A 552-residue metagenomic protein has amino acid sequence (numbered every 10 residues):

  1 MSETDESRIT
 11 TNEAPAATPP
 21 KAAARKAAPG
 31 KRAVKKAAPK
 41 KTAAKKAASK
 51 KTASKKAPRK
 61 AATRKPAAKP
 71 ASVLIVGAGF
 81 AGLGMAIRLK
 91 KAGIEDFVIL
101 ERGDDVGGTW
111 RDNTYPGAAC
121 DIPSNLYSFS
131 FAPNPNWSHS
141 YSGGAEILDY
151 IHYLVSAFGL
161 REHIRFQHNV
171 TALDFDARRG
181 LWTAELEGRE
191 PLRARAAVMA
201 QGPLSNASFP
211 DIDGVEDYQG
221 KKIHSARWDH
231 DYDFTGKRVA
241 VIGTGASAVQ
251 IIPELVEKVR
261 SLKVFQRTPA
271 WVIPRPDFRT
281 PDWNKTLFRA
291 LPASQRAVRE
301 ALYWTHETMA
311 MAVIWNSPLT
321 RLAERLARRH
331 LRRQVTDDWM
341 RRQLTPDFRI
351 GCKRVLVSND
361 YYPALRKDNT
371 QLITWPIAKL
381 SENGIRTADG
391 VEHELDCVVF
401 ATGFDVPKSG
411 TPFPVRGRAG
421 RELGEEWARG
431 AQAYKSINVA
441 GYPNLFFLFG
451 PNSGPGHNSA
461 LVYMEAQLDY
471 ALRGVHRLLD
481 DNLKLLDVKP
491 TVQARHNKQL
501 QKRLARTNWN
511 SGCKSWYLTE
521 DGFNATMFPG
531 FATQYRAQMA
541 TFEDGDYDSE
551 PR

Functional and structural regions predicted by a protein language model:
T18-T63, A67: Low-complexity, polybasic segments enriched for Lys interleaved with small residues
R64-F80, G84-D105, L192, M199-T336 (+5 more regions): Rossmann-like dinucleotide-binding core of oxidoreductases
A71-I164, Q266-R267, R333-W339: Beta1-alpha1 glycine-rich phosphate/pyrophosphate-binding loop at the start of Rossmann-like nucleotide-binding domains
N134-Y153, R165, I242, I314-L322 (+1 more regions): Short beta-strand to alpha-helix junction loop
H139-S205, K379: Feature captures the FAD/FMN-dependent oxidoreductase FAD-binding
R321-E394: Alpha/beta-hydrolase fold catalytic core
C397, A401-V475: Glycine/threonine-rich phosphate-binding loop and adjacent beta-strand/alpha-helix elements that clamp
V462-E465, D469-R552: C-terminal active-site-capping segments
